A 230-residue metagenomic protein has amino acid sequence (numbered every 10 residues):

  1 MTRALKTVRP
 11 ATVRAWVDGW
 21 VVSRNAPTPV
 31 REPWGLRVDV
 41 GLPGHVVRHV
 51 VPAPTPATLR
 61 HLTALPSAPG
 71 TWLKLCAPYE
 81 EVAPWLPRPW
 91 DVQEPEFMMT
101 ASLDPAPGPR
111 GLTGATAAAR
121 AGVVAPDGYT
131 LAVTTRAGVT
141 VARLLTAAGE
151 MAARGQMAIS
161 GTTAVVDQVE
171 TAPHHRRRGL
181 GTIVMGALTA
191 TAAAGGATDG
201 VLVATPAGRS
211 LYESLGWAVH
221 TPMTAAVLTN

Functional and structural regions predicted by a protein language model:
M1-A83: N-terminal charged segments
A57-L62, T171, R177-A194, S214: Conserved acetyl-CoA-binding loop-helix of GNAT-fold acetyltransferases
H61-L65, Y79-P87, G122-G138: Active-site rim helix/loop that mediates acceptor-substrate recognition in acyltransferases
E80-D91, T182, A194, P206-M223 (+1 more regions): Conserved active-site alpha-helix within GNAT-family acetyltransferase domains
Q93-P107, V203-P206, A225-N230: C-terminal "cap" of GNAT-fold acetyltransferases
T100-G138: Surface-exposed beta-loop interaction hotspot
T134-A172: A conserved beta-strand-loop-helix scaffold within acyl/acetyltransferase catalytic domains
V166, D199-A204: Conserved hydrophobic beta-strand within the GNAT/NAT acetyltransferase core sheet that lines the active-site cleft
